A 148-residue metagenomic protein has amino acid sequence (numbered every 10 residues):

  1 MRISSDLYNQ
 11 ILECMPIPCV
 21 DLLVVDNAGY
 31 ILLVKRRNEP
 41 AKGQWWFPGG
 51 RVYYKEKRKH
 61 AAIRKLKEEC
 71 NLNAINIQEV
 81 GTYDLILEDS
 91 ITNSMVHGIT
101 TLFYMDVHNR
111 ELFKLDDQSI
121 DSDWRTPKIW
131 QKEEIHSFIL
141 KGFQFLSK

Functional and structural regions predicted by a protein language model:
M1-D21: Acidic, metal-coordinating catalytic segment for phosphate/diphosphate chemistry, firing primarily on the Nudix
R2-S5, Q78, K128: Small, basic N-terminal interaction modules of short regulatory proteins
P16, R58, I135: Hydrophobic (often cysteine-bearing) scaffold residues that line and stabilize catalytic clefts of nucleotide/cofactor
P18-V20, G29, I99-T101, I120: Change "...and in nucleic-acid phosphodiester-cleaving endonucleases..." to "...and in nucleic-acid processing enzymes
Y30-E69: Conserved Nudix-box catalytic region and its N-terminal flanking loop in Nudix hydrolases and closely related
N71-E111: Active-site segment of metal-dependent pyrophosphate-handling enzymes, primarily the Nudix hydrolase catalytic core
L102-Y104, F113-L146: NUDIX/MutT-family hydrolases
